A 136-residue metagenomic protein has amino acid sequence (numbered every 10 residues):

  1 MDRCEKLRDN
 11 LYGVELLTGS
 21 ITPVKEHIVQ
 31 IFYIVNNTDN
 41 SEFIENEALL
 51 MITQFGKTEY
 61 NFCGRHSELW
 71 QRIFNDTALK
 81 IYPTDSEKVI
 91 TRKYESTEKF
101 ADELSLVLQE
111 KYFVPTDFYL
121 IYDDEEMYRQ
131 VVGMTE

Functional and structural regions predicted by a protein language model:
D2-E136: ATP-dependent carboxylate-amine ligase
